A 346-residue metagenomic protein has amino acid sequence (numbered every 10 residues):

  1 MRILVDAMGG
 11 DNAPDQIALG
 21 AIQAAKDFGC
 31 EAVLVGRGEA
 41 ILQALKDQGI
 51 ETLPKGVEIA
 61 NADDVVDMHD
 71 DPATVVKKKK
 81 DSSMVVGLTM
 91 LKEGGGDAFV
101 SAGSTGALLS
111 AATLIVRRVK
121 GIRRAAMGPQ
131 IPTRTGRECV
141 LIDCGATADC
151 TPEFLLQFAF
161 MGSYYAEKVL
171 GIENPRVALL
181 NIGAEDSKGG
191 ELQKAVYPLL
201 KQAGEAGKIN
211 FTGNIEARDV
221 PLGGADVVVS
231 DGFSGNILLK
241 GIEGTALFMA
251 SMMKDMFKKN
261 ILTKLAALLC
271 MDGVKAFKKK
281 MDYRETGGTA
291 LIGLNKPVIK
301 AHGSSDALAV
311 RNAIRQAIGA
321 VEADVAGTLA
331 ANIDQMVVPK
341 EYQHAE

Functional and structural regions predicted by a protein language model:
M1-G9, G20-E31: Generic N-terminal amphipathic, Lys/Arg-enriched alpha-helix
M1-V5, D11-D15, L42-A44, Q48 (+3 more regions): N-terminal charge/polar-biased segments
I3-D15, A146-L156, K300-A307: Short, glycine-rich nucleotide/cofactor-binding loops
D15-Q16, A24, F28-V33, E39 (+3 more regions): Glycine-rich phosphate/diphosphate-binding loop of Rossmann-like nucleotide-binding domains
I50-G96: Phosphate/nucleotide-donor binding subsite
D97, G103-F154, F158: Glycine/threonine-rich beta-strand-loop-alpha-helix active-site module that forms ligand/phosphate-binding
T113-M127, T133-R137, L141, G224-V228 (+1 more regions): Glycine-rich phosphate/nucleotide-binding loop
